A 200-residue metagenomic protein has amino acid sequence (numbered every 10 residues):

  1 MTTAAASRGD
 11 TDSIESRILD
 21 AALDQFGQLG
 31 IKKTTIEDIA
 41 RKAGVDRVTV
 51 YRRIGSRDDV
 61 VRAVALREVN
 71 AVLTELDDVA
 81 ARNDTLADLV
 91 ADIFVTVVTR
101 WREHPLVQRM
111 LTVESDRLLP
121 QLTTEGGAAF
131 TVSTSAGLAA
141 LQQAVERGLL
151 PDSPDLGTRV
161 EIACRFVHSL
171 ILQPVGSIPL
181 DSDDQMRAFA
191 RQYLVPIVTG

Functional and structural regions predicted by a protein language model:
M1-A5, T99, S135-R147, E161-F166 (+1 more regions): C-terminal peripheral helix-coil segments that are non-catalytic and often amphipathic
M1-K42, D58-R62, R67, D184: Basic, helix-initiating cap at the start of DNA-binding domains
I18-F26, V72, L76, V97: Short hydrophobic clusters on alpha-helical segments that form packing/core surfaces in small helical domains
Q28-K32, H104, R147: Short coil/turn segments at alpha/beta junctions that flank glycine-rich nucleotide-binding fingerprints
A43-I54: Short hydrophobic/aromatic patch on the recognition helix
A63, D77-L106, V160: Hydrophobic alpha-helical connector segments
N70-L73, L118-L149, G157-C164: Amphipathic alpha-helical packing segments from all-alpha helical-bundle domains
W101-T124: Amphipathic alpha-helical segments used for helix-helix packing
